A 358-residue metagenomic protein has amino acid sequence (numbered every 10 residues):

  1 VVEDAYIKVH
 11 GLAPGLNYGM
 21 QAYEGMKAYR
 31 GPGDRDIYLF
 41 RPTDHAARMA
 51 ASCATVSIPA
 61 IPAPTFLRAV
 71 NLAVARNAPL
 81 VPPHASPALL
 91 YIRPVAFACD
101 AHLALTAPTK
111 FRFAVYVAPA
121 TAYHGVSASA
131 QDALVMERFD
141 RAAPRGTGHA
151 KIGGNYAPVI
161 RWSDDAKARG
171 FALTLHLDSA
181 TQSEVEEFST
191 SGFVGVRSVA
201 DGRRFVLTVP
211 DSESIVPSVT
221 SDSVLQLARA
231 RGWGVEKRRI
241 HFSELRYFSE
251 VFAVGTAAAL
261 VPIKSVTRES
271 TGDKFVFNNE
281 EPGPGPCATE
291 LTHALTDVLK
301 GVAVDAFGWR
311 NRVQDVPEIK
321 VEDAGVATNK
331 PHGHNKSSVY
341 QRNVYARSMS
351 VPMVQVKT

Functional and structural regions predicted by a protein language model:
V1-A73, V95, H102-T358: Helix-start/capping segments and mature chain N-termini
N71-A85: Charged, gly/pro-rich active-site loop segments
P83-C99: Extended, Lys/Arg-enriched charged tracts that mediate electrostatic binding to polyanionic substrates
